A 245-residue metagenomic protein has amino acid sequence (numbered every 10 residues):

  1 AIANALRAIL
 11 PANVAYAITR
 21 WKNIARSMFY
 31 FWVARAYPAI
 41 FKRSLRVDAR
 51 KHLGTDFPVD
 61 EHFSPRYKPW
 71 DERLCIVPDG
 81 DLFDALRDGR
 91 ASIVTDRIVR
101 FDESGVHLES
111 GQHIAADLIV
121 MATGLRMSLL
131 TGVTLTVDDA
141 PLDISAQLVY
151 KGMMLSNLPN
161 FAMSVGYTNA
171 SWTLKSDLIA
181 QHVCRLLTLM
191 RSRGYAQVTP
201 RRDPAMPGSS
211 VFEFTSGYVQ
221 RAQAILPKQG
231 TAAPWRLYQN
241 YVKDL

Functional and structural regions predicted by a protein language model:
A1, A34-R191: Flavin (primarily FAD) cofactor-binding/catalytic cores of flavoenzymes
I2-F57, P207, F212-A224, T231-D244: Alpha-helical membrane-targeting segments
N4-A8, V149, N160-L245: C-terminal, flexible cofactor-proximal segment of oxidoreductases
V14-S27, L129, K151-F161, A196-D203: Low-complexity, flexible helical/coil segments
